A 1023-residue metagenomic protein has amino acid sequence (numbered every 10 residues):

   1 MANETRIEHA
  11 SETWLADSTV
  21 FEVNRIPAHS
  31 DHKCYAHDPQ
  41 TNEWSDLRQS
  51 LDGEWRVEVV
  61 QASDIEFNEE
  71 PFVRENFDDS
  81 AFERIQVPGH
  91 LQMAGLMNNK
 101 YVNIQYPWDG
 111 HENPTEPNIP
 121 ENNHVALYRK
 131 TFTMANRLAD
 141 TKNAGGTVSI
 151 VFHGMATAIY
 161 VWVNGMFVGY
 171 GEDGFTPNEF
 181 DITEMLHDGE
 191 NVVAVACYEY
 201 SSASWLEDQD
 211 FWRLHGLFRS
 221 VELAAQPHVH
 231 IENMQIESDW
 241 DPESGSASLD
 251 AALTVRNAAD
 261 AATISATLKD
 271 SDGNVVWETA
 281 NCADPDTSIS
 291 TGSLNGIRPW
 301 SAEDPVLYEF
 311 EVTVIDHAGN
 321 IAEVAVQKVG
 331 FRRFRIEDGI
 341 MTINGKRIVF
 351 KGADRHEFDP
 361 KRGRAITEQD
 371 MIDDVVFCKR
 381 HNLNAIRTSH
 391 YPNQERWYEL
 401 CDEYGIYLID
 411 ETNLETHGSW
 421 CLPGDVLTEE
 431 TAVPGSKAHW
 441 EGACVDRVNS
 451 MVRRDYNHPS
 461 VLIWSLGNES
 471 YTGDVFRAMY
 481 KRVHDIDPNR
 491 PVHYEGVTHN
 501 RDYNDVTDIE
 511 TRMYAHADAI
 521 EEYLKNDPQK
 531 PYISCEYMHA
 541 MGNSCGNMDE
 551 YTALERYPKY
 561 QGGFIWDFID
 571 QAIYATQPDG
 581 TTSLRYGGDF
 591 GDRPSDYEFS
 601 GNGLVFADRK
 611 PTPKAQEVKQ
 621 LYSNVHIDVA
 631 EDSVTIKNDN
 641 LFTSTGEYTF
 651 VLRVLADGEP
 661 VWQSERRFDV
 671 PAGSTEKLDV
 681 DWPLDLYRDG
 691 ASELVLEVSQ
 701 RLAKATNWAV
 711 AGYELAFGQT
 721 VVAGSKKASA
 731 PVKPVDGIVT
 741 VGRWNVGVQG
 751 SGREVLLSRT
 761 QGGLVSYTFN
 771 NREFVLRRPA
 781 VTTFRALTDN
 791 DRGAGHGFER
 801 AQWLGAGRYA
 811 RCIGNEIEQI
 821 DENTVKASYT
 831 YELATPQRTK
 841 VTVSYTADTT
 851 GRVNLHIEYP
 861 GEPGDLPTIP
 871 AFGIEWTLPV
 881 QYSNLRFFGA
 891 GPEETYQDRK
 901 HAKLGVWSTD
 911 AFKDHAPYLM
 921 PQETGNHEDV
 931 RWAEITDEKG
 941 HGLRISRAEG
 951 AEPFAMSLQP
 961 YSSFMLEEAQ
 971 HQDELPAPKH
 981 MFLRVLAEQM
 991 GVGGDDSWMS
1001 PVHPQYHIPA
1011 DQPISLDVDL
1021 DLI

Functional and structural regions predicted by a protein language model:
M1-P107, A196, Y200, T552 (+2 more regions): Accessory carbohydrate-binding/adhesion or oligomerization-edge regions at the termini of glycan-active proteins
A2-N42, R56-V60, N98, N118-N233 (+6 more regions): Accessory beta-strand-rich segments of carbohydrate-active enzymes
A2-T41, I321-T635, D639-P660: Extended substrate-binding grooves/exosites of carbohydrate-active enzymes
M93, E199, S301, D681-S692 (+2 more regions): Beta-strand/loop-rich accessory regions of lumenal/periplasmic or secreted enzymes, predominantly carbohydrate-active
N98, E112-N118, E172-G174, I182-A247 (+6 more regions): An acidic-aromatic loop/edge-strand motif
V161-V163, S246-N281, V634-R666, K677-D679 (+1 more regions): Beta-strand-rich binding/interaction modules
H187-E190, A252-E337, R688-G690, L694-P734 (+1 more regions): Extended acidic/polar, glycine-enriched regions that form or flank non-catalytic beta-rich accessory modules
E207-I231, D579-T635, D639-E659, L684-A728 (+4 more regions): Catalytic cores of secreted or luminal carbohydrate-active enzymes
